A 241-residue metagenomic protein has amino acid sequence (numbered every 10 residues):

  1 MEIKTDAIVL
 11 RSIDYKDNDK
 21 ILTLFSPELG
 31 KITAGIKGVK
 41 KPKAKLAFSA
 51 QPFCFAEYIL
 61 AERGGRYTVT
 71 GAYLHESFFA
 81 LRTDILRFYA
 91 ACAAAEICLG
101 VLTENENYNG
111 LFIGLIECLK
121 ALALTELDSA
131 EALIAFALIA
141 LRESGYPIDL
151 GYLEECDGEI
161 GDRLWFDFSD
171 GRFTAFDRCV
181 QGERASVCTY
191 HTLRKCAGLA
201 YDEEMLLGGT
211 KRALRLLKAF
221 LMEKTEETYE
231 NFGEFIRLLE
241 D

Functional and structural regions predicted by a protein language model:
M1-K20, F25-D241: Non-catalytic alpha-helical scaffolds and adjoining flexible linkers that form interface surfaces for assembly
